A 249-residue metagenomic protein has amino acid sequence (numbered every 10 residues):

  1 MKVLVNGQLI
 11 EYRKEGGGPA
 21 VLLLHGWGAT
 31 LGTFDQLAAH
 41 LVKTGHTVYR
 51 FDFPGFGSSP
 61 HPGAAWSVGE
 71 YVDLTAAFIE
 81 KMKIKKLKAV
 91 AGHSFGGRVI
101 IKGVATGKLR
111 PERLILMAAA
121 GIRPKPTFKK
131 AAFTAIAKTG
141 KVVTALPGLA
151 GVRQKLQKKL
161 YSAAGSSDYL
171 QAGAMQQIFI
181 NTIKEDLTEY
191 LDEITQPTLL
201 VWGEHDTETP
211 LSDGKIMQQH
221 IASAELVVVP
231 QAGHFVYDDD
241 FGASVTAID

Functional and structural regions predicted by a protein language model:
Q8, R13-S58: Conserved HGGG/HGGXW glycine-rich cap/lid loop of the alpha/beta-hydrolase fold
K43, T47-A91, T246: Active-site loop/oxyanion-hole signature of alpha/beta-hydrolase fold enzymes
G92-G96, I100: Gly/Ala-rich beta-loop-alpha elbow adjacent to hydrolase catalytic centers
I101-T106, P111-A145: Flexible "cap/lid" loop of the alpha/beta hydrolase fold
T127, T139-Q196: Conserved alpha/beta-hydrolase catalytic His-Asp/Glu region
I194, L200-W202, D206: Short beta-strand/loop motif that positions the catalytic acidic residue of the alpha/beta-hydrolase fold
T207-D213: Conserved alpha/beta-hydrolase "acid-adjacent" motif
D238-D249: Post-His helix in hydrolase/transferase enzymes
